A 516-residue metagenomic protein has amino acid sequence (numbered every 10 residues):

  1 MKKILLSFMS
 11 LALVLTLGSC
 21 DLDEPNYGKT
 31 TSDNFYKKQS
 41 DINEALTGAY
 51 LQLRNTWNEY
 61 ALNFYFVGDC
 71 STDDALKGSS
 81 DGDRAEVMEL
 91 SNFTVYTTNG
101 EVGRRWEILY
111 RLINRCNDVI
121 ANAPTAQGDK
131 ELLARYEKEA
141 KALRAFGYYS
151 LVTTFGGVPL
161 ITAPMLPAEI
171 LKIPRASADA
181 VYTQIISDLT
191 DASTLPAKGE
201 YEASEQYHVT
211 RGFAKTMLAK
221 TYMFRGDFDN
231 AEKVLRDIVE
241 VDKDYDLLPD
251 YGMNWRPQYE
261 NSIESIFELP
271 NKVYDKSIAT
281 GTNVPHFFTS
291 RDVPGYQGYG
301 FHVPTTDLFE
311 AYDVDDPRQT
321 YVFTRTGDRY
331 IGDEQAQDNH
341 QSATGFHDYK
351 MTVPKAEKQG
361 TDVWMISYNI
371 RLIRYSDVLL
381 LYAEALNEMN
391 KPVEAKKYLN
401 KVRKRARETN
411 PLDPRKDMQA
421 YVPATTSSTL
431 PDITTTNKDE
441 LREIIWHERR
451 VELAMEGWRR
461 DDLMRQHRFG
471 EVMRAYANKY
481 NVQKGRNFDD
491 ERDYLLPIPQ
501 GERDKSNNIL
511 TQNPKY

Functional and structural regions predicted by a protein language model:
M1-G28: Bacterial Sec-dependent N-terminal signal peptides
C20-E24, Y50, D74-D81, V95-N99 (+7 more regions): Long, intrinsically disordered, low-complexity segments
C20-R84, Y182, T190-P196, H208-S342 (+1 more regions): An aromatic- and glycine-enriched ligand-binding surface/loop that stacks and positions planar moieties
N43-T47, L51-W57, D81-F155, A176-A180 (+5 more regions): Conserved, well-structured interaction surfaces
R84-T94, E310-Y375: Flexible, polar/acidic helix-loop-strand segments at domain edges
R144, R211, L218, Y375 (+1 more regions): Structural register within alpha-helical repeat arrays
